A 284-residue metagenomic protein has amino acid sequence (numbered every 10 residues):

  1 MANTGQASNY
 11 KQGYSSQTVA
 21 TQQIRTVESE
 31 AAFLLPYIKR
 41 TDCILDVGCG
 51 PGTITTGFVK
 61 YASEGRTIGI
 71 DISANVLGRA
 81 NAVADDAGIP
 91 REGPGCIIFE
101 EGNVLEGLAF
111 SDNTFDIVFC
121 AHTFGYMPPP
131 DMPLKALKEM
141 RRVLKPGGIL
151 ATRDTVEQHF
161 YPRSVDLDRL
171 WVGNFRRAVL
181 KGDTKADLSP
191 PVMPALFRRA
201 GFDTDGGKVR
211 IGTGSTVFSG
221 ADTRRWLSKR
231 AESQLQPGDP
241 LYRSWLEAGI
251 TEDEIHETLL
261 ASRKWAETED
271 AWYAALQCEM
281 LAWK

Functional and structural regions predicted by a protein language model:
G5, Y10, G173-F175, G207-W272: C-terminal helical/coil "lid" or tail adjacent to the Rossmann-like core of SAM-dependent
Q23-R40, G57: Conserved alpha-helix/loop element of class I SAM-dependent methyltransferases that forms part of the SAM/SAH-binding
R40-T41, E64, L144-I149: Short glycine-dipeptide loop
C43-V47, P51-G107: Class I SAM-dependent methyltransferase SAM/SAH-binding core
L105-V118: A short acidic, Gly/Pro-enriched loop at the edge of an enzyme's catalytic core that lines a small-molecule cofactor
L134-P146: A short glycine-rich, Lys/Arg-flanked "PGG" loop and its adjoining helix->strand segment in the class I
I149-A231: Conserved catalytic/acceptor-binding region of the Class I
A200-F202, A275-K284: Core SAM-dependent methyltransferase catalytic element
